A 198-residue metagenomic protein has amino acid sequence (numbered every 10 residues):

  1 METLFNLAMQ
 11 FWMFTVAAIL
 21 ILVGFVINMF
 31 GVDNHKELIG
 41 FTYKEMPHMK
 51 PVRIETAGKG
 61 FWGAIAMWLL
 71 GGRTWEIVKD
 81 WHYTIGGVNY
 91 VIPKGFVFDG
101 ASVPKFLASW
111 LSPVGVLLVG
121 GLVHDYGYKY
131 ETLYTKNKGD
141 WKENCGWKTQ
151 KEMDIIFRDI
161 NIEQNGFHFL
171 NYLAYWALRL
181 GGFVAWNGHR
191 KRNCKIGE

Functional and structural regions predicted by a protein language model:
E2-E198: Extended terminal accessory/targeting regions
